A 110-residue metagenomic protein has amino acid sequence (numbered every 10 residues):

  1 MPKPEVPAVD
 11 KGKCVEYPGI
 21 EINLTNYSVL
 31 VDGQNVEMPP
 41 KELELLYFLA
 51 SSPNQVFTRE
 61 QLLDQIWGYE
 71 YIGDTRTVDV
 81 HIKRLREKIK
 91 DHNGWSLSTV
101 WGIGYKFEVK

Functional and structural regions predicted by a protein language model:
M1-E16: Basic, amphipathic DNA-recognition helix from helix-turn-helix-like DNA-binding domains
E5-P7, G19-E21, E37-L43: Short, mixed-charge, low-aromatic patches
G12-S28, D32: Short boundary/linker motifs that mark transitions into or out of structured domains
P18, G94-W95: Short beta-strand->loop
S28, G33-N93, T99, I103: Positively charged, aromatic-enriched patches within helix-turn-helix-type DNA-binding elements, predominantly
E108-K110: Residue-level recognition of strand-loop junctions within catalytic nucleotide-signaling folds
